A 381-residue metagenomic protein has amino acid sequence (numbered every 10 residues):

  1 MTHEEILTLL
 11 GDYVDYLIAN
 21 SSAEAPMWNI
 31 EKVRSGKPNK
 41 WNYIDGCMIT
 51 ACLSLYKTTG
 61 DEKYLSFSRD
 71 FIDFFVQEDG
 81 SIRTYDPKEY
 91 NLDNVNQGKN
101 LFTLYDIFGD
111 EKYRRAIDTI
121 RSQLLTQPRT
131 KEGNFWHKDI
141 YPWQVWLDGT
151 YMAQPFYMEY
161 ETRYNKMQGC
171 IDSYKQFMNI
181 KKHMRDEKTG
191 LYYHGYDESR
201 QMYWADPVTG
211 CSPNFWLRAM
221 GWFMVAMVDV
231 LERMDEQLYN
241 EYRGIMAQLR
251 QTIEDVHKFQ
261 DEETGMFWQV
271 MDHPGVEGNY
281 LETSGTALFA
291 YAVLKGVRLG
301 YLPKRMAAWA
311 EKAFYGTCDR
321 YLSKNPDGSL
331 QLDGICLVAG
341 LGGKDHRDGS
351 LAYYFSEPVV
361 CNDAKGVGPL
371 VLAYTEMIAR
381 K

Functional and structural regions predicted by a protein language model:
T2-I44, K63-L65, F74-L92, N96-G98 (+4 more regions): CBM-like carbohydrate-recognition segments
L7-P26, S66-R83, R115-N134, M167-Y203 (+2 more regions): Long, well-ordered core segments of solenoidal/helical folds
A51, T58, N100, I107 (+9 more regions): Core register positions within helices of long alpha-helical scaffolds
T59, F108, Y160-I171, V230-R243 (+1 more regions): Inter-helical turn/loop segments and adjacent helix faces that build the functional surface of alpha-helical bundle
V76-R83, N134-D139, S199-P213, W268-G278 (+1 more regions): Acidic/His metal-coordination segments adjacent to aromatic residues that form catalytic metal sites in metalloenzymes
D148-R163: Acidic/serine-rich, low-complexity amphipathic helices located in mid- to C-terminal regulatory regions
M224-P274, G278: Oxyanion-binding "anion nests"
